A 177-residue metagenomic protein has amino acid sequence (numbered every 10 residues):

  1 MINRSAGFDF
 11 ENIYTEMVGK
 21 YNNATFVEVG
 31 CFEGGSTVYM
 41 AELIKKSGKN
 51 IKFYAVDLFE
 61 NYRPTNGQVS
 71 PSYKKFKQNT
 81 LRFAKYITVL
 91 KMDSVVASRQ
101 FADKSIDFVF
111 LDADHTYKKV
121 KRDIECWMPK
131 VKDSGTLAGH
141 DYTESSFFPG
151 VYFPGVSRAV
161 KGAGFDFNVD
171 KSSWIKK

Functional and structural regions predicted by a protein language model:
R4-K177: S-adenosylmethionine/decaboxylated-SAM
